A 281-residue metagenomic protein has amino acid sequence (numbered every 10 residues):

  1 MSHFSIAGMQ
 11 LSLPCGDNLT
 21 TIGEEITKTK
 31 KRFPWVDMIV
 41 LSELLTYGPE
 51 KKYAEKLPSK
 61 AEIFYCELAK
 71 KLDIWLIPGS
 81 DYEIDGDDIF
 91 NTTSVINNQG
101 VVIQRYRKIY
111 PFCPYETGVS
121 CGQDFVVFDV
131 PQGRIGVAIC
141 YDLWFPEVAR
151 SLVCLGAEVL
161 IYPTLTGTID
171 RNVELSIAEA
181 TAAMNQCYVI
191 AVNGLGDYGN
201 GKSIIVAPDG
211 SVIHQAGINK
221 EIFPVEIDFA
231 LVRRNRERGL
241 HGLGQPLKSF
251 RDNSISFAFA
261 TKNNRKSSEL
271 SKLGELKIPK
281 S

Functional and structural regions predicted by a protein language model:
M1-G8: Extreme N-terminal starter segment of soluble prokaryotic enzymes
S5, P34-W35, R134, G156: Short loop/turn motifs at secondary-structure junctions
Q10-S12, R107, N193: Residue-level recognition of beta-strand->loop/alpha-helix junctions
L13-Q99, R105, G167-A183, C187: Cys-nucleophile CN-hydrolase/nitrilase-fold catalytic domain and related Cys-dependent amidase chemistry that acts on
N18-T20, T29, K71, C121-G122 (+2 more regions): Eukaryotic scaffold repeat domains enriched in small/polar residues
L57-L76, W144-F223: CN hydrolase (nitrilase-like) catalytic-core segments centered on the catalytic cysteine and neighboring Lys/Glu
I63, I84-E158, T168-S176, A180 (+1 more regions): Active-site catalytic loop in hydrolytic enzyme cores
V127-D129, G194-S281: C-terminal beta-strand edge segments of enzyme domains
